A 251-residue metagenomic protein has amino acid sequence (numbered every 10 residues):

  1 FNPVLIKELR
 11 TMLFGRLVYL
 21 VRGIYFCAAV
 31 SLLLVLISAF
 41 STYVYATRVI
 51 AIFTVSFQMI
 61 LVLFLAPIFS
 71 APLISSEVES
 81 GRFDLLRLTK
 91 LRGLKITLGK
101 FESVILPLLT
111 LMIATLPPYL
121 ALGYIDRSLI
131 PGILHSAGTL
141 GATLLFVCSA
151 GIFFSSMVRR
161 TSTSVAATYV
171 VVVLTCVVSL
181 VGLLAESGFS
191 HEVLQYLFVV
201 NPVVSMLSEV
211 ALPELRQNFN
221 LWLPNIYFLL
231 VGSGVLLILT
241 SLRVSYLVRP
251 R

Functional and structural regions predicted by a protein language model:
F1-L65, P72, L111, P117-R251: Transmembrane alpha-helical segments and their membrane-interface loop/helix boundaries that make up the transmembrane
V44-T47, A66-R87, K100-F101: Transmembrane helix boundary and interhelical loop/hinge segments in multi-pass membrane proteins
K95, G99-L108, I152, S156: Start (N-cap) of specific transmembrane helices in multi-pass transporter permeases
